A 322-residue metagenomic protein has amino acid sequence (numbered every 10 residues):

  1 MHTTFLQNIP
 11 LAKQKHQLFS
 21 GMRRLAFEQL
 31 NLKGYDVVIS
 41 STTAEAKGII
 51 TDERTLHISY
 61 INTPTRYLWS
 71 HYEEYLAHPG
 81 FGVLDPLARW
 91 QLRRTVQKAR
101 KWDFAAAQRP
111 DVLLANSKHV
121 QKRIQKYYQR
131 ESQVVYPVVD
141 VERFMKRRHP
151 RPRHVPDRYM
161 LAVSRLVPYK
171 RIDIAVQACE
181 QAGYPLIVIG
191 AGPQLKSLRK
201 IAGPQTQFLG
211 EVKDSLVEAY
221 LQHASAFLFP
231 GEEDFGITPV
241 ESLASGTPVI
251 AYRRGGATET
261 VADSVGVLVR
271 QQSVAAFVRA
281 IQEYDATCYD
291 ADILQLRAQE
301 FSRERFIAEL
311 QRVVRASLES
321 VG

Functional and structural regions predicted by a protein language model:
M1-K47: Active-site donor-binding segments of glycosyltransferases and PAPS-dependent sulfotransferases
L25, Q272, A286-A316: A charged, aromatic-enriched C-terminal amphipathic alpha-helix characteristic of glycosyltransferases across folds
G80-L113, Q121: Membrane-proximal helix-turn-helix segments that form the acceptor-binding/catalytic region of lipid-linked
K126, Q133, V139-P156: Acidic anion/phosphate-binding donor-loop and adjacent secondary structure in glycosyltransferase catalytic cores
K146-K170, V176-G183, I187: Conserved donor-binding/catalytic core segment of Leloir-type glycosyltransferases
K196-L216: Nucleotide-activated donor-binding/catalytic signature segment of Leloir-type glycosyltransferases, i.e., the conserved
G210, D263-V274, I281-C288: Conserved acidic donor-binding segment of nucleotide-sugar-dependent glycosyltransferases
Q222-D234, T247: Acidic donor-binding loop of glycosyltransferase active sites
